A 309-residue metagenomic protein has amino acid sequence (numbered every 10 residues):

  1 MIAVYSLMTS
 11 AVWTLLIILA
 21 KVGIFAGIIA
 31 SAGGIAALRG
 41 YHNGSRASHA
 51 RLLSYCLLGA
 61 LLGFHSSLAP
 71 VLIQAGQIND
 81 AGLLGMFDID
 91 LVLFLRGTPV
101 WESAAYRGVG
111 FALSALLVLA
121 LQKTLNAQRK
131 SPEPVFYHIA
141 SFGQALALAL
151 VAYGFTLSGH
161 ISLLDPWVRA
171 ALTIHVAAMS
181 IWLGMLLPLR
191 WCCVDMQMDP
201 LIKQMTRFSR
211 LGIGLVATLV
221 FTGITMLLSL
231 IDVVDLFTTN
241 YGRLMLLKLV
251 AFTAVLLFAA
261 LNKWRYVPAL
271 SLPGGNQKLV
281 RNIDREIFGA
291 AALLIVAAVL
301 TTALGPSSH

Functional and structural regions predicted by a protein language model:
M1-H309: Polytopic transmembrane helical bundles with strong interfacial aromatic enrichment
